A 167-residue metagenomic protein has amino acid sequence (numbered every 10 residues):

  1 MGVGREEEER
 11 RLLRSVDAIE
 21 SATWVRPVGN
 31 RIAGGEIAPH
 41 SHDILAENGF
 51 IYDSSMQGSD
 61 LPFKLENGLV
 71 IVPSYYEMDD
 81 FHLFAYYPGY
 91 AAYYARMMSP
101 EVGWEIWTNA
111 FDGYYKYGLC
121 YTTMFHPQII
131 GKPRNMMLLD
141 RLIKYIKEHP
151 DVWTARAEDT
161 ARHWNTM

Functional and structural regions predicted by a protein language model:
M1-G29, G34-D79, E101-T123, G131-M167: Catalytic alpha-helical scaffold of carbohydrate-active enzymes acting on polysaccharides/glycoconjugates
R26-P27, P88-S99, H126-Q128: Surface-exposed cleft-lining segments at the edges of enzyme active sites
P73-Y94: Glycine-rich, positively charged active-site loop/lid region within alpha/beta enzyme cores that binds and organizes
